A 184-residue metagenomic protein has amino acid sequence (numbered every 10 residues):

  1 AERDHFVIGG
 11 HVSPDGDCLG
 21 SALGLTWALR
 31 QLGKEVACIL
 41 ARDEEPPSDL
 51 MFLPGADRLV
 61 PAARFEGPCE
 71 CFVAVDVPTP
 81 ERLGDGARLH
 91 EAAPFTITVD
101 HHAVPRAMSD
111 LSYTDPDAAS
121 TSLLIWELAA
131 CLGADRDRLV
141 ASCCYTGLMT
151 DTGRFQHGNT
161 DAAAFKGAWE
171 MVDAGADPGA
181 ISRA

Functional and structural regions predicted by a protein language model:
A1-R183: Replace "Mg2+/Mn2+-dependent" with "divalent metal-dependent
